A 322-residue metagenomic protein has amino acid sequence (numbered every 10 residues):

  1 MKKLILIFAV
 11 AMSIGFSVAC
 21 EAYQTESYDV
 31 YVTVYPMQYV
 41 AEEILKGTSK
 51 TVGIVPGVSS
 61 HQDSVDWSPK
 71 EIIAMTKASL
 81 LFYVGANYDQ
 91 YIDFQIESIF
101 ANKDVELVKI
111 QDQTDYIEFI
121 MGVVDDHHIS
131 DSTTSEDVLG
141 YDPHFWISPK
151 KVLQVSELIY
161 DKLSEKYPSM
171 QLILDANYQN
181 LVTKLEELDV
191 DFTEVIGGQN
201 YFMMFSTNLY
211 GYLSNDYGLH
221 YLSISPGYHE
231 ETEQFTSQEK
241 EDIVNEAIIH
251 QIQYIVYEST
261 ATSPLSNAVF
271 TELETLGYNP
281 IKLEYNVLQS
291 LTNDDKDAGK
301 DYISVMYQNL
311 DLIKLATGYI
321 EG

Functional and structural regions predicted by a protein language model:
M1-L4: Positively charged n-region of N-terminal signal peptides that target proteins for export
I7-S17: Bacterial N-terminal signal peptides
C20-G322: Extracytoplasmic metal-acquisition and chelation regions
